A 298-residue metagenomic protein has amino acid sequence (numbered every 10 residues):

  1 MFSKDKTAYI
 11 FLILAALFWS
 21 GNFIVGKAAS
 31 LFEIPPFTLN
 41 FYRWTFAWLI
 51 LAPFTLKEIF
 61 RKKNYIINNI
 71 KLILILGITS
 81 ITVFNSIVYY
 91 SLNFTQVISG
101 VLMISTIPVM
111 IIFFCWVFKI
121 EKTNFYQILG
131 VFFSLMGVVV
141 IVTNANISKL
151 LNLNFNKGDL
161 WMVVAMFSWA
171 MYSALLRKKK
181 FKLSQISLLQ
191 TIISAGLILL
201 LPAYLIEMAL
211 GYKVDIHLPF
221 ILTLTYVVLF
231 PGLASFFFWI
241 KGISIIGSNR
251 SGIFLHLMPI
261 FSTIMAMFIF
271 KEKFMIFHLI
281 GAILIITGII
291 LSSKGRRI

Functional and structural regions predicted by a protein language model:
M1-Y42, L151-K178: Glycine-/small-residue-enriched transmembrane alpha-helix faces in small-molecule transporters and effluxers
I10, F46-I50, M103-V117, F132 (+5 more regions): Alpha-helical transmembrane segments of compact multi-pass small-molecule transporters, enriched in specific families
A15, Y42, N85, S99-T106 (+2 more regions): Helix-helix packing/entry segments at the starts of transmembrane helices
F18, N22-F23, A52-S99, M103-I104 (+2 more regions): Specific transmembrane alpha-helical segments of multi-pass solute transporters/efflux pumps, especially DMT/EamA
V25-P36, N93, V142-F155, L205-P219 (+2 more regions): Membrane-interface helix termini and inter-helical loops of multi-pass transporters
A29, L39, R43, S91 (+7 more regions): Hydrophobic/aromatic residues within transmembrane alpha-helices of multi-pass small-molecule transporters
L51, I111-F113, V117, S148-L210 (+1 more regions): Transmembrane alpha-helical segments that form core, pore/gating elements of small-molecule transporters/exporters
L51, T123-A145, H256, M265 (+1 more regions): Hydrophobic transmembrane alpha-helices of multi-pass small-molecule transport proteins
